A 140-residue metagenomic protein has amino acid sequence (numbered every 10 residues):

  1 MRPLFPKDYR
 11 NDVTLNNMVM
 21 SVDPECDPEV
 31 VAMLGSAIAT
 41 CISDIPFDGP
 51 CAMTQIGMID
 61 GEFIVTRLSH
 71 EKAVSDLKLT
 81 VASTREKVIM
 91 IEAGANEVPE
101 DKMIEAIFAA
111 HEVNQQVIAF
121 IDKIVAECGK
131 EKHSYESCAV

Functional and structural regions predicted by a protein language model:
M1-V140: Polyanion-binding surfaces on beta-sheet-dominated domains and ring/shell assemblies
